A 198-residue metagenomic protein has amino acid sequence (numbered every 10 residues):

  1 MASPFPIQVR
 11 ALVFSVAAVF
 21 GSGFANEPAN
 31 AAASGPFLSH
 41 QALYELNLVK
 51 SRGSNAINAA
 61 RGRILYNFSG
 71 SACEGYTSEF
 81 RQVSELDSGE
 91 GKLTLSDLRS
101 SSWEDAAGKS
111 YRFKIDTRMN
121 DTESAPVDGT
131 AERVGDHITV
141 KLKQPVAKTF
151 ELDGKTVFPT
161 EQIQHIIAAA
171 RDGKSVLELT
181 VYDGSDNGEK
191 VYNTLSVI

Functional and structural regions predicted by a protein language model:
M1-V13: Bacterial N-terminal signal peptides that target proteins for export
A11-G23: Bacterial N-terminal signal peptides
E27-L93: N-terminal cleavable signal peptides for secretion/export
G62-Y66, S100-S102, G129, N193-V197: Broad, structure-driven detector of short, well-ordered beta-strand segments within folded domains
Y76, K109-Y111, I138: Hydrophobic residues embedded in beta-strands of well-ordered beta-sheets
F80-R133: Hydrophobic/aromatic-rich structural module bridging two neighboring secondary-structure elements via a short loop
D116-I198: Mature, soluble, non-transmembrane domains
